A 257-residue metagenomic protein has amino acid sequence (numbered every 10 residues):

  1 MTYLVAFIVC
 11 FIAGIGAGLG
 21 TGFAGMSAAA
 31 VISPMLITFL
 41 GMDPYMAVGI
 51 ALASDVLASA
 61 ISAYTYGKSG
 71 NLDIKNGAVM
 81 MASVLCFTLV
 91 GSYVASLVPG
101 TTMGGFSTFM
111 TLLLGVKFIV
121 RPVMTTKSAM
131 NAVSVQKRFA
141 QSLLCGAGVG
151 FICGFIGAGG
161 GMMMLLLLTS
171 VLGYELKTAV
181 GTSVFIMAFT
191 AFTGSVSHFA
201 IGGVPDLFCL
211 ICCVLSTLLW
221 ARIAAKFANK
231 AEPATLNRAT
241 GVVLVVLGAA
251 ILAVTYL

Functional and structural regions predicted by a protein language model:
M1-A6, C10, A53-Y64, G159-L168 (+1 more regions): Hydrophobic, membrane-facing alpha-helical anchors
M1-L19, S33-F39, P44, T65-F151 (+2 more regions): Juxtamembrane transmembrane-helix boundary motif
G18, V48-V56, V180-A191, L244: Transmembrane helix-bundle signature of multi-pass membrane transporters/permeases
F23-I32, G157-L167: Transmembrane helix boundary and interhelical junction motifs in multipass membrane proteins
M42-I50, K75-N76, G173-V184: Membrane-interface alpha-helices at helix entry/exit sites of multi-pass transporters
S54, T182-H198, F208-A221: A small-residue-rich subset of transmembrane alpha-helices
T126-K127, A158-M163, Y174-T178: Short, structured loop/turn "capping" segments at alpha-beta junctions
